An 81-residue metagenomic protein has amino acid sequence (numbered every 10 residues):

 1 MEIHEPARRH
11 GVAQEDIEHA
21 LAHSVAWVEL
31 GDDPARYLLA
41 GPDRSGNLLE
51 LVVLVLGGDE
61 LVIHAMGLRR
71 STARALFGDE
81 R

Functional and structural regions predicted by a protein language model:
M1-R81: Ribonuclease/tRNase effector modules and their secretory precursors
